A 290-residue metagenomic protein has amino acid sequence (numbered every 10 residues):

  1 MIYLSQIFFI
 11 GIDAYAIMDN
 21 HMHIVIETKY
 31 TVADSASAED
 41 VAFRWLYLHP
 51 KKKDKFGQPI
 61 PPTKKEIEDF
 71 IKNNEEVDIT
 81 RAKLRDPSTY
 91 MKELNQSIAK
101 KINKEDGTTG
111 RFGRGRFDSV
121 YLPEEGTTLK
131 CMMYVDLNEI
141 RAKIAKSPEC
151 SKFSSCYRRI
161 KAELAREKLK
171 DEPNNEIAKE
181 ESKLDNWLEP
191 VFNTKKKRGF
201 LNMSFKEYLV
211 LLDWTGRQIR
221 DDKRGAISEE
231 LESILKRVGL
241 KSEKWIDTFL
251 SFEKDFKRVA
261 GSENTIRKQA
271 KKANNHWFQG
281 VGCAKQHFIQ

Functional and structural regions predicted by a protein language model:
M1-Q290: Short catalytic/metal-binding and nucleic-acid-binding patches
